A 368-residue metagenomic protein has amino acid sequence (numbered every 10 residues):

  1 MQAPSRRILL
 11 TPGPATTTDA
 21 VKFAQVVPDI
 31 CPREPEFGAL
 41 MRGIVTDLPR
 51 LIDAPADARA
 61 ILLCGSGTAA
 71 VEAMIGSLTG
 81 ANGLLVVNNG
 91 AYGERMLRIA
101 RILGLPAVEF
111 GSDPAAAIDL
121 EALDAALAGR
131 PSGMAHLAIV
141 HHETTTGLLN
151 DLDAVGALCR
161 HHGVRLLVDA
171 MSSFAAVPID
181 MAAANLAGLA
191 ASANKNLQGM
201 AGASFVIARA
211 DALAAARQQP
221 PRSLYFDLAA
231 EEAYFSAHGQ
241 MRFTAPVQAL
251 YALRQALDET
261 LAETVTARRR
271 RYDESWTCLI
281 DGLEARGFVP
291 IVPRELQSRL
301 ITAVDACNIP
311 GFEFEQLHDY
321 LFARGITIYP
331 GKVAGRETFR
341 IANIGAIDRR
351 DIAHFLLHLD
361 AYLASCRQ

Functional and structural regions predicted by a protein language model:
P4-C64: A glycine-/small-polar-enriched, mobile loop at the entrance of the PLP active site in fold-type I
T16-T17, N194-D281: Active-site C-terminal subdomain of aminotransferase-like
D57-L85, N89-L97: Conserved beta-loop-alpha segment that forms the PLP phosphate-binding cup at the N-terminus of a helix
I118-A175: Active-site phosphate-binding strand-loop segment of PLP-dependent enzymes
A182-N194: Conserved active-site segment immediately N-terminal to the catalytic lysine that forms the internal aldimine
V289-Y320: Conserved PLP-binding catalytic core of the aspartate aminotransferase-like
T338-Q368: PLP-dependent enzyme catalytic core of the Aspartate aminotransferase-like
